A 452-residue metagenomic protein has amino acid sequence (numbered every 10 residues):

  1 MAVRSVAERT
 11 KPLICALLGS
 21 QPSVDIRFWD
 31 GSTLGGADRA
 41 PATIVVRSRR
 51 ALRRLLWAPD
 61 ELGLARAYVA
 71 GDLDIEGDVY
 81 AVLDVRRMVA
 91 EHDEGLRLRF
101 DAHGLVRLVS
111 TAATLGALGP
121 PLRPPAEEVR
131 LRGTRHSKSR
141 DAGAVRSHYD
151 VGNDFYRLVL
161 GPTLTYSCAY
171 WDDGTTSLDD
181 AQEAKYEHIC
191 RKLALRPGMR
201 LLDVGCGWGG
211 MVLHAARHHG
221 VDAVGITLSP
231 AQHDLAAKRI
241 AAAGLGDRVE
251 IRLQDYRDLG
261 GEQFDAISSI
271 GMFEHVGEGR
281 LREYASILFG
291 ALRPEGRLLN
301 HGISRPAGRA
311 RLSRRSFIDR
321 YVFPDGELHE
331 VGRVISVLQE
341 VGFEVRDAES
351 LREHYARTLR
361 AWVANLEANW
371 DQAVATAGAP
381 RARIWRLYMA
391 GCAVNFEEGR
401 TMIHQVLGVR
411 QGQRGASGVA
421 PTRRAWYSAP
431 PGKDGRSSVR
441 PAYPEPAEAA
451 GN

Functional and structural regions predicted by a protein language model:
M1-T176, A181-Q182, H188: Feature captures hydrophobic
P197-G205: Conserved class I S-adenosyl-L-methionine
W208-H219: Conserved SAM-binding loop of SAM-dependent methyltransferases across substrates and taxa, primarily the Class I
A243-Y256: Conserved SAM-binding strand-loop segment of SAM-dependent methyltransferases
R257-I267: A short acidic, Gly/Pro-enriched loop at the edge of an enzyme's catalytic core that lines a small-molecule cofactor
R282-E295: A short glycine-rich, Lys/Arg-flanked "PGG" loop and its adjoining helix->strand segment in the class I
E295-I303: Conserved beta-strand signature within the Rossmann-like core of class I S-adenosyl-L-methionine
I303-A416: Substrate-binding/catalytic lobe of Class I Rossmann-like enzymes that use SAM or dcSAM, i.e., the mid-to-C-terminal
